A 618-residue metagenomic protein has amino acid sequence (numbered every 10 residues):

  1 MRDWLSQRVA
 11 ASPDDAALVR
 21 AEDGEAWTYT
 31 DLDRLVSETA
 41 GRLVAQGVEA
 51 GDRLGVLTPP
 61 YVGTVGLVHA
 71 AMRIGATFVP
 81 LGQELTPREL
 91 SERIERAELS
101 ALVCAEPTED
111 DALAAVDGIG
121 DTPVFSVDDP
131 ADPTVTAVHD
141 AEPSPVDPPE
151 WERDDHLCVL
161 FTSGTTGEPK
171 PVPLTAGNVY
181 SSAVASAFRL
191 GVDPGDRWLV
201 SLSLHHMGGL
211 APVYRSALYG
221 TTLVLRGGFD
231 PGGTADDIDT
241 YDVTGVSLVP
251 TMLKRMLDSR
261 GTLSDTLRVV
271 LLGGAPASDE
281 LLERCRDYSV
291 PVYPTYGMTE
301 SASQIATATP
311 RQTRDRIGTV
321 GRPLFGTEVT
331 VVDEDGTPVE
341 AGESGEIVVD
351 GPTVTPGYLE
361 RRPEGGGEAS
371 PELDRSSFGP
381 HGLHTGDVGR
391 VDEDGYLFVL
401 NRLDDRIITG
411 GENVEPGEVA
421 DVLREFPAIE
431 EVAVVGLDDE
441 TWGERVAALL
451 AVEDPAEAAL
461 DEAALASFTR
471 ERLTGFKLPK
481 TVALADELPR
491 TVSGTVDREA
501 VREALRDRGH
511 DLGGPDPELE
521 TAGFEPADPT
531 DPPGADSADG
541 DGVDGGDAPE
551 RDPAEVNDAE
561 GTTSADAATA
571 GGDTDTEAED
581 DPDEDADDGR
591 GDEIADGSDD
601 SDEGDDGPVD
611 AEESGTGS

Functional and structural regions predicted by a protein language model:
D14-V48, G55-Y61, V65, H69 (+1 more regions): Conserved AMP-binding/adenylate-forming core of the ANL superfamily
A26-T30, E150, D154-S181, D497: Conserved AMP-binding A3 loop
P107-H156, E168, Y180: ANL superfamily adenylate-forming
Y180-R197, L204-G245, P250, R255-R260: Conserved AMP-binding/adenylation subdomain of ANL enzymes
L218, V243-L248, M252-R316, E328 (+1 more regions): Gly/Ser/Thr-rich phosphate-binding loop
P323-G326, T337-P380, V414-P416, D421: Conserved ATP/PPi-binding loop(s) of AMP-dependent carboxylate-activating enzymes
G351, P356-G357, G366, H381 (+8 more regions): AMP-binding/adenylate-forming catalytic core of the ANL superfamily
T474-T495, L512-D528: AMP-binding/adenylate-forming catalytic domain of the ANL superfamily
